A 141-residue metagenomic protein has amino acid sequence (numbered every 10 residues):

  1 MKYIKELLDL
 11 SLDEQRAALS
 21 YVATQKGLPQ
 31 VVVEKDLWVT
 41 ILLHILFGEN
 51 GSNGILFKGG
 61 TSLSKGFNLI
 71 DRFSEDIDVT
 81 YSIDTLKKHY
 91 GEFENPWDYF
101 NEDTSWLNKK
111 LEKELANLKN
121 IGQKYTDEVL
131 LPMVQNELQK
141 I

Functional and structural regions predicted by a protein language model:
M1-I141: Compositionally biased terminal segments of proteins
